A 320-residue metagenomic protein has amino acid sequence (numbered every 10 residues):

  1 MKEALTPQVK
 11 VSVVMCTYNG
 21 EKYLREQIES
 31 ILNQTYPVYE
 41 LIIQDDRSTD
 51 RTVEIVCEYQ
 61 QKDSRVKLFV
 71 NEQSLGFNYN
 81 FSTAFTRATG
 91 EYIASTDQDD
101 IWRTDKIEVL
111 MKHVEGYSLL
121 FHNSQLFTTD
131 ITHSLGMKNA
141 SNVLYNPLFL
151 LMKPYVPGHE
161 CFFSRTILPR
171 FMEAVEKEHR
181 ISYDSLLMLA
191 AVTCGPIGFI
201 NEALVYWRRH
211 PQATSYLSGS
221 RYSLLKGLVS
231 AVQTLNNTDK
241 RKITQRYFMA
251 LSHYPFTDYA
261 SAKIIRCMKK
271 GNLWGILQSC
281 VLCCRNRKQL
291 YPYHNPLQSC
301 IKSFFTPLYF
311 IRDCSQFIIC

Functional and structural regions predicted by a protein language model:
M1-S220: Nucleotide-sugar donor-binding/catalytic module of glycosyltransferases that assemble extracellular/cell-envelope
M172-A174, R180, L186, T193 (+2 more regions): C-terminal subregions of glycosyltransferases and related glycan-biosynthesis enzymes
